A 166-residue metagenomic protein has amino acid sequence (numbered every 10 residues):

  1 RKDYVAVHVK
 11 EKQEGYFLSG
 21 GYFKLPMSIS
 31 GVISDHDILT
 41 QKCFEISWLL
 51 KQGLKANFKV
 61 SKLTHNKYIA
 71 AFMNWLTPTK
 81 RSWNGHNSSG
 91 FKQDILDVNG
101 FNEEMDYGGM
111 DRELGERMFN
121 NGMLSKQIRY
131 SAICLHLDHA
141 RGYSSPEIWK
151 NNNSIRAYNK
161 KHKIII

Functional and structural regions predicted by a protein language model:
K2-L54: Conserved donor NDP-sugar-binding/catalytic core segment of glycosyltransferases
D3, Q93, E113, I133: Active-site phosphate/pyrophosphate-handling residues
G21, E104, S125-I133: Catalytic beta-strand/loop signature of glycosyltransferases that borders the donor
K51-S89: A recurrent flexible, glycine/aromatic-enriched loop bordering the glycosyltransferase active site that acts as
H86, Y107-L114: Acidic donor-binding loop at a coil-to-helix junction in glycosyltransferase catalytic cores that engages
L96, N121, I128-S145: Active-site donor/metal-binding and catalytic loop motifs of nucleotide-sugar-dependent glycosylation enzymes
S131-A132, S145-I166: Catalytic core of nucleotide-sugar-dependent glycosyltransferases
